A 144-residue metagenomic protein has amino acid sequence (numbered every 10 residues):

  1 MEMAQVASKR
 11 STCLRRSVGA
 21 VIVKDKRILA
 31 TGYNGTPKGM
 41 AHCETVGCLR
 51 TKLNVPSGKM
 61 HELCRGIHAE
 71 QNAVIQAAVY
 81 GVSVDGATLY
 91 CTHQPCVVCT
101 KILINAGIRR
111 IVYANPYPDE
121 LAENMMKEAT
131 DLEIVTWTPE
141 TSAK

Functional and structural regions predicted by a protein language model:
M1-K144: Zinc-dependent deaminase catalytic domain
